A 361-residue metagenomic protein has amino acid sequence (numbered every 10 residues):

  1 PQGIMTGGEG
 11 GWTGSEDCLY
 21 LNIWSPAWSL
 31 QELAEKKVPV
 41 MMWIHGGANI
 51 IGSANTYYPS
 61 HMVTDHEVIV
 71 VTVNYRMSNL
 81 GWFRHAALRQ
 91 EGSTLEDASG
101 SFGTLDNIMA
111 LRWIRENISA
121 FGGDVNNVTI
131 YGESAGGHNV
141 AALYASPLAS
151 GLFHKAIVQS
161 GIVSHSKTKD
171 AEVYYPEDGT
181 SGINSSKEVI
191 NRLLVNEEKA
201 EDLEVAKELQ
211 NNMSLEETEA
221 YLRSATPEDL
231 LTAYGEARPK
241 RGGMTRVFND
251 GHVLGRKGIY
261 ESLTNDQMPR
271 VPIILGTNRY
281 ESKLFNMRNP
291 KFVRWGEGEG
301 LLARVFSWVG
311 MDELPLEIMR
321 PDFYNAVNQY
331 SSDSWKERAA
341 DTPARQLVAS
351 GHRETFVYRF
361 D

Functional and structural regions predicted by a protein language model:
P1-G3: Core domains of carbohydrate- and sulfate-ester-processing enzymes
T6-Q210, H252-V253, S262-N289, H352-R353: Serine-hydrolase-like catalytic core of hydrolytic proteins
V163, K167-V173, Q210-D361: Substrate-gating cap/lid region and adjacent catalytic-acid/histidine neighborhood within extracellular/lumenal
